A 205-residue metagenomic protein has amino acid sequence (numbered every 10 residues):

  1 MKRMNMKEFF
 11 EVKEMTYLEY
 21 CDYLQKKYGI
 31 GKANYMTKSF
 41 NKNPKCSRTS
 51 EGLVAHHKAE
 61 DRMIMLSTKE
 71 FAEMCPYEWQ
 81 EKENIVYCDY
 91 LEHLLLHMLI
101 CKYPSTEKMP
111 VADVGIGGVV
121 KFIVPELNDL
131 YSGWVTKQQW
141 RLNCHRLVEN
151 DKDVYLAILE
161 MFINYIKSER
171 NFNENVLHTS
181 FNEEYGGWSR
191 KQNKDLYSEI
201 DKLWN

Functional and structural regions predicted by a protein language model:
M1-S50, I100, P104-N205: Extended charged
P44-Y87: Histidine-centered nuclease catalytic patch
H56-H57, H93, H97, H145 (+1 more regions): Histidine (H) residue identity feature
R62-I64, L95-M98, S105-T106: Short catalytic/ligand-binding loop motif for oxyanion handling, primarily in non-cytosolic enzymes, centered on
Q80-C101: Elongated alpha-helical scaffolds
